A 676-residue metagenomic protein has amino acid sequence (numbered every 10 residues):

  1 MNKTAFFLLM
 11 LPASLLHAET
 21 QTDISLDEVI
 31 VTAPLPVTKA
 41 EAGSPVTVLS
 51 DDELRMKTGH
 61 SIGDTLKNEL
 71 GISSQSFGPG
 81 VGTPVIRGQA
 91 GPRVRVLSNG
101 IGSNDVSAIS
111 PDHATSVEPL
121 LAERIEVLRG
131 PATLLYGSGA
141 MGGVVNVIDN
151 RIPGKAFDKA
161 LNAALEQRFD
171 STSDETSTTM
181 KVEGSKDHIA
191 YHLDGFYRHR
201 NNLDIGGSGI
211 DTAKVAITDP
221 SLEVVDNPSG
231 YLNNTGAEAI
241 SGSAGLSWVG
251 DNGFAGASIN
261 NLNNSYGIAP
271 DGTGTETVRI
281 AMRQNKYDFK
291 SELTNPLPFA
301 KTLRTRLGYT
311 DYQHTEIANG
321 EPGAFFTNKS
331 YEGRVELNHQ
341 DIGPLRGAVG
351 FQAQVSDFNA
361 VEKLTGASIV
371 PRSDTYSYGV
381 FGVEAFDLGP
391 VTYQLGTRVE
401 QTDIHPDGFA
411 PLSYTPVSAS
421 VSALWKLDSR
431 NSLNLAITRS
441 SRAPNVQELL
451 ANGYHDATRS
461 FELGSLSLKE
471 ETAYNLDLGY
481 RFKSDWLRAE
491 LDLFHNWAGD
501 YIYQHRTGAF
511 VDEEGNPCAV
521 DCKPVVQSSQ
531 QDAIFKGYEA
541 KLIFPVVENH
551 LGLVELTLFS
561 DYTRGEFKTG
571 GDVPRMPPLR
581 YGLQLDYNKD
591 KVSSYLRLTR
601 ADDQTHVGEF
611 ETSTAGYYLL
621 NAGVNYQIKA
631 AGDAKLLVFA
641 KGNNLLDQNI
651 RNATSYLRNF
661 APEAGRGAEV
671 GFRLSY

Functional and structural regions predicted by a protein language model:
D27-M56, T83, G91: N-terminal periplasmic "start-of-domain" segments of outer-membrane beta-barrel proteins
G102-P131: Short acidic/polar hinge/loop motifs at secondary-structure boundaries that mediate gating or recognition
I152, A160-E166, S173, S177-I280: Periplasmic-side early beta-strands and strand-to-turn transitions of outer-membrane beta-barrels
G206, S441, G499, Q504 (+2 more regions): C-terminal beta-signal and adjacent terminal beta-strands/loops of Gram-negative outer-membrane beta-barrel proteins
N233-A239, N252-L303, Y309-S330, T365-S368 (+2 more regions): Flexible loop and strand-edge segments within Gram-negative outer membrane beta-barrel domains
N234, S330-L337, G379-F381, S465-K469 (+3 more regions): Outer membrane beta-barrel strand-and-loop segments of large Gram-negative receptors, especially TonB-dependent
N263, D311-Q313, D357, Q401-H405 (+7 more regions): Surface-exposed extracellular loop regions of Gram-negative outer-membrane beta-barrel proteins, predominantly
G347, L388, F494-A498, N516-T605: Gram-negative outer-membrane beta-barrel transporters
